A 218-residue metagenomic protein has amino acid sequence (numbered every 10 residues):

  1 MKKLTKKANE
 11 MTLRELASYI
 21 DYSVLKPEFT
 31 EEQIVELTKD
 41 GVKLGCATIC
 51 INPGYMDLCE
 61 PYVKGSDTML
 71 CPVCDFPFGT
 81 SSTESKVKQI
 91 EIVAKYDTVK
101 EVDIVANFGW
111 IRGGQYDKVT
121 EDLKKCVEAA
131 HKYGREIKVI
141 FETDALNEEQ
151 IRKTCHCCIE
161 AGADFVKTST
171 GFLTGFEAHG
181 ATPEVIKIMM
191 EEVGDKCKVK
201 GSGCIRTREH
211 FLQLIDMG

Functional and structural regions predicted by a protein language model:
N9-P27, E36-G41: Generic N-terminal amphipathic, Lys/Arg-enriched alpha-helix
L16-V24, I49-I51, T68-D75, K100-I104 (+3 more regions): Hydrophobic faces of well-ordered beta-strands that scaffold small-molecule active sites in alpha/beta enzyme cores
V24, P53-Y55, C74-F78, A106-W110 (+3 more regions): Active-site-proximal loop/turn and secondary-structure-junction residues that shape catalytic pockets, frequently
K43-E101: Active-site cofactor/substrate anionic-group-binding motifs, chiefly glycine- and Lys/Arg-rich phosphate-binding loops
C46, T98-V99, G134, G162-A163 (+1 more regions): A structural motif
E60, S81-Y96, L146-C157, E184-D195 (+2 more regions): Catalytic cores of alpha/beta
Q89, A94-E142: Hydrophobic, well-structured mid-protein blocks that either form specific transmembrane helices
A106-G113, E149-K187: Glycine/Thr-rich beta-alpha phosphate-binding loop at enzyme active sites
